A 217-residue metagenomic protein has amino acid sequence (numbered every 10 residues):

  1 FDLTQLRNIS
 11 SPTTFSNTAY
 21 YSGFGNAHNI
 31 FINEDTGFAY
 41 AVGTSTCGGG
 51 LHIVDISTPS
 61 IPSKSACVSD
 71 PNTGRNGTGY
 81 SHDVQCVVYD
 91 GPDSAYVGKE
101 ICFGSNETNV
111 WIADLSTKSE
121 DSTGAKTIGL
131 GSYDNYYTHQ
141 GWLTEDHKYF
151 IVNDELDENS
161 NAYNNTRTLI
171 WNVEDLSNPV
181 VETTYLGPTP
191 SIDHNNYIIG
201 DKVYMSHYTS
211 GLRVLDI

Functional and structural regions predicted by a protein language model:
F1-I217: Feature marking well-ordered beta-strand scaffolds used for ligand recognition
